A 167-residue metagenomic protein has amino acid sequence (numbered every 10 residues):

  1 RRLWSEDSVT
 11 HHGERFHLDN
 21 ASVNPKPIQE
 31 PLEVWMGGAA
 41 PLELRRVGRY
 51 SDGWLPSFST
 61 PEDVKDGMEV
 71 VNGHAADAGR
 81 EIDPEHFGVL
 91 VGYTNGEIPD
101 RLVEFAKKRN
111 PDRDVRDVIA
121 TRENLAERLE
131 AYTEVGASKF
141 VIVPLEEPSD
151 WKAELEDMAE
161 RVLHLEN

Functional and structural regions predicted by a protein language model:
R1-N167: Active-site-adjacent structural elements that line small-molecule/cofactor binding pockets in enzymes
